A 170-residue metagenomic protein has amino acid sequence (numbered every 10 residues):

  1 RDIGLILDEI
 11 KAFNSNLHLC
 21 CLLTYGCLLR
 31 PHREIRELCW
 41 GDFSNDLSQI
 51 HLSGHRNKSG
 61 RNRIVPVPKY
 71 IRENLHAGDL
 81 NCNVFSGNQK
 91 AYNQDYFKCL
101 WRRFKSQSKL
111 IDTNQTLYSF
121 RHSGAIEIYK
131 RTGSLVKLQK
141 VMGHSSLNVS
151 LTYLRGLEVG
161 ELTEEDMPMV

Functional and structural regions predicted by a protein language model:
R1-H32, R36: Basic, Lys/Arg- and aromatic-enriched nucleic-acid-binding interface segment
D2-L5, R30, R36-N74: Conserved tyrosine-mediated DNA breakage-rejoining catalytic core shared by Y-recombinases
I10-F13, V65, K98-K140: Short, basic (Lys/Arg/His-rich) helix/loop patches that form interaction surfaces in the mid-to-C-terminal regions
L17, D46, R61, I111 (+1 more regions): Exposed loop/turn and edge beta-strand positions of beta-sandwich/beta-sheet ligand-binding modules
D42-L47, D112-N114, G133-L154: Short, polar N-cap/turn motifs at the start of nucleic acid-interacting alpha helices
R56, M142-M167: Catalytic-site neighborhood detector that most strongly recognizes the C-terminal catalytic loop/helix of tyrosine
P68-D112: Active-site/catalytic core of tyrosine-dependent DNA strand-transfer enzymes
